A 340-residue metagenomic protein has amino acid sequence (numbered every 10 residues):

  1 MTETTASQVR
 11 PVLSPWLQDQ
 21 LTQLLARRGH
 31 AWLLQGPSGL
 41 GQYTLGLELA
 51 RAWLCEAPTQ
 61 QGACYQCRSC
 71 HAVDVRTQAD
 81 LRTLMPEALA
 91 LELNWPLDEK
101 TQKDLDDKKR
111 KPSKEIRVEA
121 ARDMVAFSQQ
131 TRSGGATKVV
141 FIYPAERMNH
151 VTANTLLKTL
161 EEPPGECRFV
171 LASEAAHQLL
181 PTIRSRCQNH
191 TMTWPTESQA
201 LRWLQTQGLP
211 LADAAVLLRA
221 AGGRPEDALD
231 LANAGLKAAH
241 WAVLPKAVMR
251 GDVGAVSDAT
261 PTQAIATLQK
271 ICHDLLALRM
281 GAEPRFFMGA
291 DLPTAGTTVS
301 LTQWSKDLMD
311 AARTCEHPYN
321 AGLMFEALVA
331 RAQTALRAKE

Functional and structural regions predicted by a protein language model:
M1-A52, Q60-Q61, R68-S69, G165-R168 (+1 more regions): Charged, glycine-rich active-site and insertion segments that engage polyanionic ligands
T2-V151: Clamp-loader machinery-focused feature within the broader ASCE/P-loop NTPase space
A126, K158, S185: Conserved adenine-binding aromatic site and its adjacent loop/helix in ATP-hydrolyzing domains
Q129, N154-R168: Conserved catalytic/switch belt of AAA+ P-loop NTPases
G134-V139, P164-V170: Loop/turn-to-beta-strand initiation segments
R147-M148, E162, Q178: Residues immediately C-terminal
H150-A153, R337: Short N-terminal helix/helix-N-cap motif within the alpha/beta-hydrolase-1
